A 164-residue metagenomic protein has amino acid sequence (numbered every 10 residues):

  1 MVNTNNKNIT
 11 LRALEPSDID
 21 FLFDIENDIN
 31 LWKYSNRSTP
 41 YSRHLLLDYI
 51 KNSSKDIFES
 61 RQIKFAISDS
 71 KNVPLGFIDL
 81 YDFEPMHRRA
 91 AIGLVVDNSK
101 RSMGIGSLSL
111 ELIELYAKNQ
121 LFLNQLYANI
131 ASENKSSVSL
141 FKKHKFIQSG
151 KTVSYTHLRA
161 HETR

Functional and structural regions predicted by a protein language model:
M1-L47: A short, well-structured alpha-helix characteristic of acyl/acetyltransferase catalytic modules
R43-G93, D97-S99: Acetyl-CoA-dependent GNAT
D97-S99, M103, S132-E133: Active-site acidic-Proline motif in GNAT/NAT acetyltransferases
M103-Y116, S139-K143: Conserved acetyl-CoA-binding loop-helix of GNAT-fold acetyltransferases
Q120-N129: Conserved GNAT acetyl-CoA-binding A-motif
A128-V138: Conserved beta-strand-loop-alpha-helix junction that forms the acyl-donor binding cleft
K142-T152: Conserved acetyl-CoA-binding loop of GNAT-fold acetyltransferases
T156-T163: Conserved small/polar residues in nucleotide/adenosyl-binding loops
